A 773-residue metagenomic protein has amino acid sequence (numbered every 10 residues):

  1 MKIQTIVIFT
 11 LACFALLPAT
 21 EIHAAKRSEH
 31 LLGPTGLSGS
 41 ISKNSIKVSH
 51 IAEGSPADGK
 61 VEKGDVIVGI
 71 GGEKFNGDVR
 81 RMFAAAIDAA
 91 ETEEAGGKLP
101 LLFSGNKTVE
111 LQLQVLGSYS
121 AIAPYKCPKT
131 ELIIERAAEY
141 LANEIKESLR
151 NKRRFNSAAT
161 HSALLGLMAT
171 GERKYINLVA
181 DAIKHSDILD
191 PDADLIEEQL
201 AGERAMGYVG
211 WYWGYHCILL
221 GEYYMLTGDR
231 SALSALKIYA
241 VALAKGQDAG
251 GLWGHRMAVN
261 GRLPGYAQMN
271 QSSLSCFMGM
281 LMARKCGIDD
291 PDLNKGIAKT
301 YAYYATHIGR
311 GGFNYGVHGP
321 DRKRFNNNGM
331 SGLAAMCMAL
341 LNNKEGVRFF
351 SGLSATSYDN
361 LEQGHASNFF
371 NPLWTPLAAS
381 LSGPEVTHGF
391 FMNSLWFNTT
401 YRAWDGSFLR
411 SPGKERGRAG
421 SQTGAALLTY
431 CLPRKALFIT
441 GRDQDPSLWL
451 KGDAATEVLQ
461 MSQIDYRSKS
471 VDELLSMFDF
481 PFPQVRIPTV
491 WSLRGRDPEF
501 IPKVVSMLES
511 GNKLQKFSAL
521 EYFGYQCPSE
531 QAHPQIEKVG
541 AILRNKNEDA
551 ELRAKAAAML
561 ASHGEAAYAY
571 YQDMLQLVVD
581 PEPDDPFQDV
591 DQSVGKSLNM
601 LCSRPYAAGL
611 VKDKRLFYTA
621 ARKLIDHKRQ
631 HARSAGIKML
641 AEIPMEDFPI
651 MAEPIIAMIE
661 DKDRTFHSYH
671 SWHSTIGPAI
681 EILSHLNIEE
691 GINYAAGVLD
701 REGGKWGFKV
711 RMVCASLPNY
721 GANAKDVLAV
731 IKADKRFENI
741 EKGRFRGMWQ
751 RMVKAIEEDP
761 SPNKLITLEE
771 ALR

Functional and structural regions predicted by a protein language model:
I22-A52, E110-A121: PDZ/PDZ-like peptide-tail recognition elements
A52-V66, K129: PDZ/PDZ-like domain micro-motif
P56, G69-L102: PDZ domains, with a preference for the canonical peptide-binding region formed by the helix
L102-Y140: C-terminal, low-ordered peptide segments at domain boundaries
I134-A138, I176-I183, A240, G441 (+9 more regions): Amphipathic alpha-helical scaffolding segments comprising HEAT/armadillo-like alpha-solenoid repeats
A137-F155, K184-V209, L243-Y266, Y301-N327 (+5 more regions): Glycine- and aromatic-rich loop/turn segments at beta-sheet edges
S162-A169, M336-C337, L377-L381, E457-D465 (+8 more regions): Structural detector for internal amphipathic alpha-helices that build alpha-solenoid repeat scaffolds
K344-G352, A378-L381, E385-M477, Q750-R773: Terminal, non-catalytic domain-edge segments
